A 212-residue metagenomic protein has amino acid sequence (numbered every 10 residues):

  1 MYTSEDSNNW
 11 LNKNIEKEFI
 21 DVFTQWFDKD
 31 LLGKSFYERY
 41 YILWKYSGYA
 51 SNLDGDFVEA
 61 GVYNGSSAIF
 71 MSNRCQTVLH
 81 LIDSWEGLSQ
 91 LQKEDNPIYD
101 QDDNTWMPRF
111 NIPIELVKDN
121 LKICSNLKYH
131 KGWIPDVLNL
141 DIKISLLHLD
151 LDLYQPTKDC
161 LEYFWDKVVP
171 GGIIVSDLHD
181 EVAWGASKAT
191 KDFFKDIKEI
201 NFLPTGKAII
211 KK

Functional and structural regions predicted by a protein language model:
S7-D30, K34, W44, N52-K212: S-adenosylmethionine/decaboxylated-SAM
E38-I42: N-terminal pre-P-loop "Q-motif" helix
